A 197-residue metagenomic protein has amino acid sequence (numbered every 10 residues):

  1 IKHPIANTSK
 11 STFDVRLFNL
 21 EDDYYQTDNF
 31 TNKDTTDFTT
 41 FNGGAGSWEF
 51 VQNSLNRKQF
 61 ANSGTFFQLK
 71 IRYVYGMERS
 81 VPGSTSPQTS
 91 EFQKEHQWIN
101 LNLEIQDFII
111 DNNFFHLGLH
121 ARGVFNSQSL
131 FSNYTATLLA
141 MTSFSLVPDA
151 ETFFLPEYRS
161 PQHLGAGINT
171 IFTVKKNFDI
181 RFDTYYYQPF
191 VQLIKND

Functional and structural regions predicted by a protein language model:
I1-T35: Transmembrane beta-barrel wall of Gram-negative outer-membrane proteins
G43-K175, D179-F182, Q192-I194: C-terminal outer-membrane beta-barrel translocator/porin domains of Gram-negative envelope proteins and their
Y185-Y186: An acidic/polar, Gly/Ser/Thr-rich interaction patch typically located in mid-to-C-terminal regions of proteins
